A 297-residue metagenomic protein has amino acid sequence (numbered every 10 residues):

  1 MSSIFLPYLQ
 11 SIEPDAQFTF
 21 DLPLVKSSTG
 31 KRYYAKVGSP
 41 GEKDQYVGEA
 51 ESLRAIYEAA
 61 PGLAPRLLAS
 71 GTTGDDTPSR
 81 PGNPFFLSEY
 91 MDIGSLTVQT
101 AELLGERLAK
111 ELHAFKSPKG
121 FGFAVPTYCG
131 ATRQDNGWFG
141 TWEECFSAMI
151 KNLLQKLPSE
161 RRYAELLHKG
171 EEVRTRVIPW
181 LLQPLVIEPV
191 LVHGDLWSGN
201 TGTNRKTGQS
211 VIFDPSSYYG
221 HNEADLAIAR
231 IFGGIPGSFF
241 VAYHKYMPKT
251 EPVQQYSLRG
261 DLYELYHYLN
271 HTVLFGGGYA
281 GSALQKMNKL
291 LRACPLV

Functional and structural regions predicted by a protein language model:
I4, Y8, D21, E51-A55 (+9 more regions): Alpha-helical elements of Rossmann-like donor-binding domains used by nucleotide-donor carbohydrate transfer enzymes
I4-S28: ATP-binding glycine-rich phosphate-binding loop
P14-F20, Y163-G170, K249-S257: Short, surface-exposed acidic
D21-E144, A148: ATP-binding pocket architecture of kinase catalytic cores
T72-P78, K116-H193, N204-T207: An alpha-helical support segment within catalytic cores of ATP-dependent transferases
W142-E144, K151, Q155, I187-V192 (+2 more regions): Active-site Asp-x-Gly
R259-L269: Hydrophobic alpha-helical segments that form the core of small-molecule binding pockets and/or dimer interfaces
H271-V297: ATP/Mg2+ or Mg2+-diphosphate-binding catalytic cores that bind nucleotide phosphates or diphosphates via glycine-rich
